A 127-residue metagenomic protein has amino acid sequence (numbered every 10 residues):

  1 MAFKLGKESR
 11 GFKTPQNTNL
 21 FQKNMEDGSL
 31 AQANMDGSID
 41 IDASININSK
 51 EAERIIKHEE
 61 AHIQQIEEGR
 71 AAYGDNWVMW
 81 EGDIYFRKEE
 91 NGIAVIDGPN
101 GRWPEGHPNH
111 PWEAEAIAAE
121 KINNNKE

Functional and structural regions predicted by a protein language model:
K7-D27, M35, Y73-E127: Metalloprotease/metallohydrolase-associated module, dominated by Zn2+-dependent proteases
L30: Short, surface-exposed charged micro-motifs
G37-I56: Short pre-active-site segment immediately N-terminal to the catalytic Zn-binding motif
N46, G69-R70: Acidic glycine-/aspartate-rich tracts in secreted/extracellular proteins
R54-E67: Active-site recognition of the HExxH zinc-binding catalytic motif
